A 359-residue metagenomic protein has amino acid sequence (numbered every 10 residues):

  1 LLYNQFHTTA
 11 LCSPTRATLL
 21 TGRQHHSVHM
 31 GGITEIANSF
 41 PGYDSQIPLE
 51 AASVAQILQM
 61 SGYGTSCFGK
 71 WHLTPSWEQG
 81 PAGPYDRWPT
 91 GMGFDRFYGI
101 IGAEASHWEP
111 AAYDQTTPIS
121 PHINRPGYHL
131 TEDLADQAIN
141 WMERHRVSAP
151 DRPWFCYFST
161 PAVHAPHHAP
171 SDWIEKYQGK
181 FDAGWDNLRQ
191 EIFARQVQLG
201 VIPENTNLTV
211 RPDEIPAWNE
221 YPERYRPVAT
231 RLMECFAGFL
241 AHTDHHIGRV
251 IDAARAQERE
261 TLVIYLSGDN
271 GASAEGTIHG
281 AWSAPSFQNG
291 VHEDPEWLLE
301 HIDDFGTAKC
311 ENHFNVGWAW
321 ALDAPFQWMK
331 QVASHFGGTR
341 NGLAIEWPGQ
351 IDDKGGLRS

Functional and structural regions predicted by a protein language model:
L1-S359: Formylglycine-dependent sulfatase
